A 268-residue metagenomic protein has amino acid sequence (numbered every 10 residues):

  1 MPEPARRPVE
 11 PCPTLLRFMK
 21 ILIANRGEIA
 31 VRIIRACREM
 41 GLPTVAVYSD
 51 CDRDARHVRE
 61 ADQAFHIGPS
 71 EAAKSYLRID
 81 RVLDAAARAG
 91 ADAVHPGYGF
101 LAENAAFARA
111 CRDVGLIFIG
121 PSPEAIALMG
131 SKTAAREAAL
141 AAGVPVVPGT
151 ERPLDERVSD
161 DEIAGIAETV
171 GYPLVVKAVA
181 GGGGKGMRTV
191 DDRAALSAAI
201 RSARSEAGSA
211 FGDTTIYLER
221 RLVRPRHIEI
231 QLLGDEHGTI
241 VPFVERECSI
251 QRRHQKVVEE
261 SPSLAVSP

Functional and structural regions predicted by a protein language model:
R6-R7, R17: Basic polycationic patches enriched in arginine
L15-P268: N-terminal beta-alpha lobe that positions the nucleotide/phosphoryl donor in ATP/NTP-coupled carboxylate activation
